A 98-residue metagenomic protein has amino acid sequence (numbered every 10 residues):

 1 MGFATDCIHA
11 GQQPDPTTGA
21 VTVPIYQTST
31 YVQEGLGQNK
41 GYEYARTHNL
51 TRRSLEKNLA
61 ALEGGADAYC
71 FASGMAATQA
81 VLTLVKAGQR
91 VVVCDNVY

Functional and structural regions predicted by a protein language model:
M1-Y42, N49: N-terminal glycine-rich, Lys/His-bearing helix-loop that initiates the first secondary-structure elements of many
G11, S29-T30, S73-G74, C94-N96: Fold-independent oxyanion-binding glycine-rich loops and adjacent beta-strand/coil segments at enzyme active sites
P24-I25, D67-Y69, Q89-R90: Structural motif
T30-A76, T83-L84: Conserved N-terminal alpha-helix of the aminotransferase class I/II PLP-enzyme fold
L84-Y98: Conserved PLP-anchoring active-site segment centered on the Schiff-base-forming lysine
